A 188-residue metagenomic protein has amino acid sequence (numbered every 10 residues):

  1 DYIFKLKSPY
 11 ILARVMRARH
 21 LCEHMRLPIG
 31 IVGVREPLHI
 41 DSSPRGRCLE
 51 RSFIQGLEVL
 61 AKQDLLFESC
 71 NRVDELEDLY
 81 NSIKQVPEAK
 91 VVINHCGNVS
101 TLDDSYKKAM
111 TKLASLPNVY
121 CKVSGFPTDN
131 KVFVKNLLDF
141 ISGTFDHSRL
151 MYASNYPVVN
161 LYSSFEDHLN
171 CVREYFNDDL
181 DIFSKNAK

Functional and structural regions predicted by a protein language model:
D1-D74, N81, S115, K122-T128: Active-site gating/metal-coordination segments in enzymes
I31-L38, K90-C96, V119, V123 (+1 more regions): Non-cysteine beta-strand/loop elements that form the S-adenosyl-L-methionine
D41-G46, N98-T101, P127-K131, V158-L161: Short, small-residue-enriched loops and turns at beta-alpha junctions that line or gate enzyme active sites
L60, H95, C121, I141 (+2 more regions): Conserved, mostly hydrophobic/aromatic
L79-Y80, L102-K107, K131-L138, N160-V172: Histidine/acidic-residue-rich catalytic or RNA/ligand-binding cores of hydrolases and nuclease-related proteins
P87, V92-V119: Histidine/lysine/aspartate-rich catalytic loop segments that bind and position anionic ligands
K107-G143, L150: Aromatic-anchored helix/helix-loop segment that forms the rim or "lid" of small-molecule/cofactor binding pockets
F140, T144-M151, N160-K188: Mid-to-C-terminal alpha-helical segments outside catalytic/metal-binding sites
